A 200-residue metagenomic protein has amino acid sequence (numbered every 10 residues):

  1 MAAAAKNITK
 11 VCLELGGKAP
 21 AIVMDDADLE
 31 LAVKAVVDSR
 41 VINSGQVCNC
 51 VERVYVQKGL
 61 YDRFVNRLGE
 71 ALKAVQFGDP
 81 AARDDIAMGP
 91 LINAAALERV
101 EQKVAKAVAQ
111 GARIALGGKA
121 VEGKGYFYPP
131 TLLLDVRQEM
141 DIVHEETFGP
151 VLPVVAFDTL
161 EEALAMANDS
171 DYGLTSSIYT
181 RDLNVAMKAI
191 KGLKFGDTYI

Functional and structural regions predicted by a protein language model:
M1-R137, M166, I200: ALDH superfamily catalytic-core signature
I22, A120, F127-I200: Conserved C-terminal structural/oligomerization subdomain of aldehyde/semialdehyde dehydrogenase
